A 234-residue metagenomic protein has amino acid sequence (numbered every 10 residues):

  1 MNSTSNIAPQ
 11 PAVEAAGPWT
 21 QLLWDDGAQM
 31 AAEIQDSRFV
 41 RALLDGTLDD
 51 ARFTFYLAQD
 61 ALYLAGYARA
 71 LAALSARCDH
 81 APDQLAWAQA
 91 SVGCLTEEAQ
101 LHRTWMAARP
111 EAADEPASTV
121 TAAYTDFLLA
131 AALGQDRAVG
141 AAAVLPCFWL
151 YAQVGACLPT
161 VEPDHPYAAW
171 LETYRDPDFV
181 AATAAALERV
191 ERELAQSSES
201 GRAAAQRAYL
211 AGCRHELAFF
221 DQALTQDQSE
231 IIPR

Functional and structural regions predicted by a protein language model:
M1-Q21, S229-R234: Basic/polar N-terminal segments that are highly enriched at the extreme N-terminus, encompassing both cleavable
N2, A205-R234: Acidic, carboxylate-rich catalytic segments that either coordinate divalent cations
I7, V13, W24-L48, A185-Q196: Short alpha-helical hairpin
A12, A16-W19, L23, F127-A130 (+1 more regions): Hydrophobic alpha-helical segments
A28-I34, L43, T47-R77, E97 (+2 more regions): Alpha-helical bundle segments that constitute or directly flank the non-heme di-iron/ferroxidase center
A58, L85-Q89, A203-L210: Short, charged, amphipathic alpha-helical segments
P82-V180, R214, I232: Active-site-proximal alpha-helical scaffolds that flank and shape metal-associated catalytic sites
D164, A168, V180-A181, L187-E193 (+3 more regions): Carbohydrate-associated surface elements
